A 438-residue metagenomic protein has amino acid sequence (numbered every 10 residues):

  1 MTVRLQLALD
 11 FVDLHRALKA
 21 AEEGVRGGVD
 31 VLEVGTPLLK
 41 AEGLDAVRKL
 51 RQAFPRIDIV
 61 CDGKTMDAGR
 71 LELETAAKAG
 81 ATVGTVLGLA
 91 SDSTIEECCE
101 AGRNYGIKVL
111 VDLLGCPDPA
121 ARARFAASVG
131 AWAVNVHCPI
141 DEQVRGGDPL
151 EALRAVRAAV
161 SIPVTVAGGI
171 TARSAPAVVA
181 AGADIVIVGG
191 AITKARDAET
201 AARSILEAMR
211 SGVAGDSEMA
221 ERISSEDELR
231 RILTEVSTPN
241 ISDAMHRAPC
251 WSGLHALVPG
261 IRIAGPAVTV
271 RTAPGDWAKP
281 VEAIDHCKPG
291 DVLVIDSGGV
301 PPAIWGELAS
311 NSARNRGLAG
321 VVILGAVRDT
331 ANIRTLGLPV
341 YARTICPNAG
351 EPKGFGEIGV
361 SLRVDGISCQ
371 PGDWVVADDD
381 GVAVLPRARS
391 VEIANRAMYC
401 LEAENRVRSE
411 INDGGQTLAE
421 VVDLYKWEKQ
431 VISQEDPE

Functional and structural regions predicted by a protein language model:
M1-R70, P119, A126-V129, E235-N240 (+1 more regions): Conserved N-terminal beta1-alpha1 strand-loop-helix module at the mouth
V3-L9, L32-V34, I59-G63, G84-V86 (+4 more regions): Hydrophobic faces of well-ordered beta-strands that scaffold small-molecule active sites in alpha/beta enzyme cores
L5, A68-L153, A158-A159: Conserved anion-binding
F11-R16, T36-E42, T65-A68, A90-S93 (+6 more regions): Short, small-residue-enriched loops and turns at beta-alpha junctions that line or gate enzyme active sites
G43-K64, C98-G115, G147-I170, S204-E218 (+1 more regions): Alpha-helix-loop-beta-strand connector modules within alpha/beta enzyme cores
C98, V179-A181, G190-E218, A397: C-terminal helical cap(s) of enzyme catalytic domains, especially alpha/beta-barrels
W132-I187, A191-T193, R363-M398: Active-site/ligand-binding-proximal alpha/beta "capping" segment
S217-P371, V384-E438: Feature captures the catalytic cores and cofactor-binding loops of soluble hydro-lyases/lyases that act on carboxylate
